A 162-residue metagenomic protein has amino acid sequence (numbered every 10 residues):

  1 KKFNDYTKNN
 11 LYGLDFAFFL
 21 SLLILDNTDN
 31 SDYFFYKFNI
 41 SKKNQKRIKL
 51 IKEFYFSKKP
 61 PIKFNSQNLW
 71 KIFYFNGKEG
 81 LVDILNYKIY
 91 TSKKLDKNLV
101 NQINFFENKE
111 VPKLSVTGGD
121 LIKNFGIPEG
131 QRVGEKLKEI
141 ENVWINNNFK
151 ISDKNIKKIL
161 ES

Functional and structural regions predicted by a protein language model:
K1-S92: Conserved, hydrophobic alpha-helical core segments of structured domains
I89-S162: Charged substrate- and nucleic-acid-binding regions of tRNA-handling and nucleotidyl-transfer enzymes, centered on
